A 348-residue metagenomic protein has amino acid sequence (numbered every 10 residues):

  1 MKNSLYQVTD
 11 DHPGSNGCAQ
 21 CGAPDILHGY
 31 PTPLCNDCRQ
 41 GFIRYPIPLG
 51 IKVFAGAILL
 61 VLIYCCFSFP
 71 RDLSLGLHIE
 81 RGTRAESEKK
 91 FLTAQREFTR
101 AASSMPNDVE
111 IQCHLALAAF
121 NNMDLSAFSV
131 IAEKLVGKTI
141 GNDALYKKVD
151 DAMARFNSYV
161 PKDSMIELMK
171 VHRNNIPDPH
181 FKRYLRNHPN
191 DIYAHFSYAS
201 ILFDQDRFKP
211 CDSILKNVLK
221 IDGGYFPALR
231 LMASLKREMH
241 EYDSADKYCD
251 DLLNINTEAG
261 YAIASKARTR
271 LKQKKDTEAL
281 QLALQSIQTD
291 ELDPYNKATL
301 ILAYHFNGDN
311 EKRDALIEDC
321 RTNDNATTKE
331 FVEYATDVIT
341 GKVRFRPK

Functional and structural regions predicted by a protein language model:
L34-D37, A298-T299, A303-K348: Terminal, low-structured helical/coil segments at or just beyond the last alpha-helical repeat
S68-S104, Y159-N187, D191-D204: Alpha-helical segment of the N-proximal tetratricopeptide repeat
S87, N121, R155, D204-Q205 (+4 more regions): Register position in tetratricopeptide repeats
